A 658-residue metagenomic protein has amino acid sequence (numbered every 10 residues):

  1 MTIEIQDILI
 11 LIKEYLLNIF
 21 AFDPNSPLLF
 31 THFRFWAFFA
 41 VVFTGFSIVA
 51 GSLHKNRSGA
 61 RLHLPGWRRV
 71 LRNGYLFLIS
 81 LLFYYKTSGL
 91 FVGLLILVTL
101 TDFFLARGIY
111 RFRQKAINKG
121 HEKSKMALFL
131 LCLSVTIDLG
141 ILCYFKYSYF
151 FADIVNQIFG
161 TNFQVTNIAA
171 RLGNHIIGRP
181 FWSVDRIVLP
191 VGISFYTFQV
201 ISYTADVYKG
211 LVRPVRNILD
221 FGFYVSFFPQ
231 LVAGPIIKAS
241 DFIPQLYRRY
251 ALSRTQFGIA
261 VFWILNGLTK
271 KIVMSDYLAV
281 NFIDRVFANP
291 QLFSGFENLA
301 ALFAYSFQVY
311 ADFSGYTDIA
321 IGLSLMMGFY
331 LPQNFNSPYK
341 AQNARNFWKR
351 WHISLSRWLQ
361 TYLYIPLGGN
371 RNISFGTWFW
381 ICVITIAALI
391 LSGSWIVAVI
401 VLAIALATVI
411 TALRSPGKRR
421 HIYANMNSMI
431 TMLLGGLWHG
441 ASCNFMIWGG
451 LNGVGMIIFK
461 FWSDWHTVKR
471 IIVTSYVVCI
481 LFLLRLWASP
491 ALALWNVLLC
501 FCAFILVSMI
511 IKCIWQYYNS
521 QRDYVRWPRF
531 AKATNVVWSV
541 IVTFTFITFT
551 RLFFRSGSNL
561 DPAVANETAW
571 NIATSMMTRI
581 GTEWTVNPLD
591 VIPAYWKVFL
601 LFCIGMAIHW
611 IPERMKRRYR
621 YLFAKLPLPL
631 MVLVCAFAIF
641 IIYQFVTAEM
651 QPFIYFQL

Functional and structural regions predicted by a protein language model:
T2-Q657: Membrane-embedded transmembrane alpha-helical bundles that form the catalytic cores of multi-pass lipid-modifying
